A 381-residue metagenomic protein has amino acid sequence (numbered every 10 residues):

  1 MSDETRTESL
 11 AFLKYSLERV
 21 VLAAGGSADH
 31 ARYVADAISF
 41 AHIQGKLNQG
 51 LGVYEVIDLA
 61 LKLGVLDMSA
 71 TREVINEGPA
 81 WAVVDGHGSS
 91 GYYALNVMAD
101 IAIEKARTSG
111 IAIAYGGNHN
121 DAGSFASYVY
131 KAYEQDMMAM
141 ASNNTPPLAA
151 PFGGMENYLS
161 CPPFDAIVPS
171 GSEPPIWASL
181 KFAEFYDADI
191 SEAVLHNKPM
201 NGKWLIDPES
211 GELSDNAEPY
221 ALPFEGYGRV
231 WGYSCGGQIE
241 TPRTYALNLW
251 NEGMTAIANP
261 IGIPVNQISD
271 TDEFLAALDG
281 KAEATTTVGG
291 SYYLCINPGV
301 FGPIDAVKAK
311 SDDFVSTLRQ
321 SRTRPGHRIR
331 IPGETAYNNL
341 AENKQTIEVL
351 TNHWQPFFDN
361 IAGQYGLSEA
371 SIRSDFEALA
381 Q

Functional and structural regions predicted by a protein language model:
E4-S16, G262-Q381: Catalytic-core signal marking the mid-to-C-terminal active-site face
T5-F12, G26-G52, L66-E77, E283-V288: N-terminal glycine-rich anion-binding loops that anchor highly charged ligand groups
V34, I38, A132, A166 (+2 more regions): Buried hydrophobic positions in well-ordered alpha/beta secondary-structure cores of metabolic enzymes
G50-I103: Active-site cofactor/substrate anionic-group-binding motifs, chiefly glycine- and Lys/Arg-rich phosphate-binding loops
V84-D85, I113-N118, A139-N143, V168 (+2 more regions): General beta-strand structural signal in soluble alpha/beta enzymes
N96, D100, E104-S142, A150: A glycine-rich phosphate/pyrophosphate-binding beta-strand-loop-alpha-helix module
A149-F224: Phosphate/diphosphate-binding glycine-rich loops and adjacent basic-rich segments that engage nucleotide
K198-F274: Secondary-shell segments that build the walls of catalytic and ion/ligand-binding clefts
